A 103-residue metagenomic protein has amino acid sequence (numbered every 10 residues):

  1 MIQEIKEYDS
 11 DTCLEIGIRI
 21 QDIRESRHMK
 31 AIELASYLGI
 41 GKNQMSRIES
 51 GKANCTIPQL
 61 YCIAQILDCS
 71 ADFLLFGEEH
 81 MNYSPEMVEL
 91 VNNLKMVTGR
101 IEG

Functional and structural regions predicted by a protein language model:
M1-K6, F76-G103: Short, charged recognition helix plus adjacent turn of helix-turn-helix-like nucleic-acid-binding domains
M1-S26: A short, Lys/Arg-rich alpha-helix, primarily the initiator
I18-Y37, V88, T98-R100: Short basic helix-loop element that most often maps to the first helix and adjoining turn of HTH DNA-binding modules
I20, A31, K42, I57-L60: Helix-turn-helix DNA-binding elements, focusing on the entry/boundary residues of the two helices that contact DNA
L38-C55, F76: Recognition helix of helix-turn-helix/homeodomain-like DNA-binding domains that insert into the DNA major groove
T56-F73: DNA major-groove recognition helix of helix-turn-helix/homeodomain DNA-binding modules
